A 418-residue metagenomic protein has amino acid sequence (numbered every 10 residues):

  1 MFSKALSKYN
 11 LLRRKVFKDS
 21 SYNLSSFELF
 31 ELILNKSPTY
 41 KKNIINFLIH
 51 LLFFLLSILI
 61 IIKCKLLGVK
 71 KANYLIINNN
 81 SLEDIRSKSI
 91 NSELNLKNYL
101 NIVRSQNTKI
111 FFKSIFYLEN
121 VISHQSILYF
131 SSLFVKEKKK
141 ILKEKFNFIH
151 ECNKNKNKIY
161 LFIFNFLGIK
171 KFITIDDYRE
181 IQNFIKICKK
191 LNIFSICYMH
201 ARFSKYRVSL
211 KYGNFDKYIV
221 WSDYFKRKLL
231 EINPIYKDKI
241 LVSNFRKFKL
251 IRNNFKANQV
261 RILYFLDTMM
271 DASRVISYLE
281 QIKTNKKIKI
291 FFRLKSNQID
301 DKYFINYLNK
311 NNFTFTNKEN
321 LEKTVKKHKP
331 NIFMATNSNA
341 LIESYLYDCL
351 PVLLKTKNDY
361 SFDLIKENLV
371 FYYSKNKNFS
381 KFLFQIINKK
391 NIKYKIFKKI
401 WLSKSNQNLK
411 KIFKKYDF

Functional and structural regions predicted by a protein language model:
M1-F418: Catalytic-core helical/loop segments in enzymes performing group transfer/polymerization on anionic/lipid-linked
